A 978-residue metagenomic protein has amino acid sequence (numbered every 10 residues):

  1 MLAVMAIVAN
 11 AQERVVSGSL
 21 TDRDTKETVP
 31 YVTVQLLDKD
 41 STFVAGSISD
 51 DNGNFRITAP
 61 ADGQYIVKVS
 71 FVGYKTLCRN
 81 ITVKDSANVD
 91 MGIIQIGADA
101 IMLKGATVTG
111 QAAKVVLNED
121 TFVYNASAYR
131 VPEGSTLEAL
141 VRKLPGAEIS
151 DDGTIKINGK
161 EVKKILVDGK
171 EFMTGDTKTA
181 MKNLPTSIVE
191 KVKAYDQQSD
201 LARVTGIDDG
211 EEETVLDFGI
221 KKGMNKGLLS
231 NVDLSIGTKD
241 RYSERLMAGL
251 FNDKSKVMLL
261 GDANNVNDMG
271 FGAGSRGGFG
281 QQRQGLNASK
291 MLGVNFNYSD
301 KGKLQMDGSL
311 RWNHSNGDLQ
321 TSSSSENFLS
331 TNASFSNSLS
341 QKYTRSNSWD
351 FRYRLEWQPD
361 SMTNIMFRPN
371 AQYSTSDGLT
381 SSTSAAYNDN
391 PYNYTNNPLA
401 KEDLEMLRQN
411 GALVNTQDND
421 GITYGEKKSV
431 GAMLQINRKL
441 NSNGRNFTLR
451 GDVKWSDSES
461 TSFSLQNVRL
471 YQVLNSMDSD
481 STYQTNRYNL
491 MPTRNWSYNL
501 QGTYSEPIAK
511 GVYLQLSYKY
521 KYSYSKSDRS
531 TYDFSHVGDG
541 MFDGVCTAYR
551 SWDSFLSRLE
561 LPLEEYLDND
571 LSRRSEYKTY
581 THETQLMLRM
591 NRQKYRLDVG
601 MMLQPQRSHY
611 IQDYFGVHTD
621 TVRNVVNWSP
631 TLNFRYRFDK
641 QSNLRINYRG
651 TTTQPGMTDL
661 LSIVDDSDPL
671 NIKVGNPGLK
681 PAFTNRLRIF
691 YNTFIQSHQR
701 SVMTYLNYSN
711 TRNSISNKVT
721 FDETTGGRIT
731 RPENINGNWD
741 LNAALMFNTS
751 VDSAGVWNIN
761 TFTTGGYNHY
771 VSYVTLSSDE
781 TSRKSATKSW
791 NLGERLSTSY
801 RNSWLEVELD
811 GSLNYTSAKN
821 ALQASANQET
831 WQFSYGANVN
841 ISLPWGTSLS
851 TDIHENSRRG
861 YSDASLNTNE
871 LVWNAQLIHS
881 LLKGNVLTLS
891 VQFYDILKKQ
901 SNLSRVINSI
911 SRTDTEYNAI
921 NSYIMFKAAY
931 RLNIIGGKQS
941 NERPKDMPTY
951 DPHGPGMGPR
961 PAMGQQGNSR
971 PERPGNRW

Functional and structural regions predicted by a protein language model:
S19-V29: Structural motif
L20, T121-K143, K156-I157, V167-F172 (+2 more regions): Short, polar/charged loop or turn motifs at beta-strand boundaries
T21, T33-L37, S70-Y74, N88-R130 (+5 more regions): Short, acidic, small-residue-rich periplasmic hinge/interaction motif at the N-terminus of Gram-negative outer-membrane
E27-P30, R56-Q64: Short Pro-Gly-centered beta-turn/loop motif in secreted/extracellular proteins
L36-T42, Q64-N80: A short, solvent-exposed loop/turn motif at the edges and junctions of modular extracellular/periplasmic domains
K39-N54: Short, acidic Ser/Thr/Gly-rich low-complexity loop/linker segments typical of extracellular and cell-surface proteins
T154-A202, V215-K222, S255: Periplasmic plug
G175, Q198-D240, K254-W978: Primarily recognizes Gram-negative and organellar outer-membrane beta-barrels
